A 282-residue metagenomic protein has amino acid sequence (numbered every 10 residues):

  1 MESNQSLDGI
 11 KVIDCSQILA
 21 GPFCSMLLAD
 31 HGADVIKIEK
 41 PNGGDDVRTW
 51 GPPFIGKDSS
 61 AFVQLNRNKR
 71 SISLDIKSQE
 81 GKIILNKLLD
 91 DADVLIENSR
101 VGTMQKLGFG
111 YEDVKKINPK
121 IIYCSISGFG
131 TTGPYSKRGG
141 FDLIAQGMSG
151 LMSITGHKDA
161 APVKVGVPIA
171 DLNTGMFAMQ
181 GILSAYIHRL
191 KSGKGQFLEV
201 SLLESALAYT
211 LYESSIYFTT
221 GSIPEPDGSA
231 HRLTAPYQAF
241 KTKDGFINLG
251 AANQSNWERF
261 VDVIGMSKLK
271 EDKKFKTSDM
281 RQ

Functional and structural regions predicted by a protein language model:
M1-K191: N-terminal helix-loop segment corresponding to the beta1-alpha1 unit of nucleotide/adenylate-binding folds
N42, F129-G130, L202-L207, D244-F246 (+2 more regions): Glycine-rich beta-alpha junction loops
D45-V47, F218-P224: Short Pro/Gly-enriched beta-strand edge/turn motifs at strand-loop
P53, F62, D227-R232, Y237-Q238: Short Gly/Pro-enriched turn/cap motifs at secondary-structure boundaries
T131, D159-I169, L190-A206, E225-R232 (+1 more regions): Conserved Rossmann-fold dehydrogenase catalytic segment
G175-G195, A208-T219, V261-K270: Oxidoreductase and adenylate-handling cofactor-binding alpha/beta cores
L233-Q282: Aromatic-enriched alpha-helical interface/lid elements that frame and gate functional surfaces
